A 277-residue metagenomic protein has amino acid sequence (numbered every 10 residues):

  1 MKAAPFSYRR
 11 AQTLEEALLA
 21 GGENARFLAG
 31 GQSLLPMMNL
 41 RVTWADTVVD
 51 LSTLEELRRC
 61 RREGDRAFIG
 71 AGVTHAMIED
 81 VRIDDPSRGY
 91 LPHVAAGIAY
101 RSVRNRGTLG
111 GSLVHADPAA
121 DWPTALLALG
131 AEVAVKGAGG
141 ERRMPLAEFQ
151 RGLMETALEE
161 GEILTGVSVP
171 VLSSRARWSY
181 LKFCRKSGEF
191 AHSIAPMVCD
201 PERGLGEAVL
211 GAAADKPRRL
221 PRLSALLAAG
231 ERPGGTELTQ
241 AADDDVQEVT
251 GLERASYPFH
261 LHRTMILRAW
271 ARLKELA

Functional and structural regions predicted by a protein language model:
M1-A277: C-terminal structural segment of proteins
